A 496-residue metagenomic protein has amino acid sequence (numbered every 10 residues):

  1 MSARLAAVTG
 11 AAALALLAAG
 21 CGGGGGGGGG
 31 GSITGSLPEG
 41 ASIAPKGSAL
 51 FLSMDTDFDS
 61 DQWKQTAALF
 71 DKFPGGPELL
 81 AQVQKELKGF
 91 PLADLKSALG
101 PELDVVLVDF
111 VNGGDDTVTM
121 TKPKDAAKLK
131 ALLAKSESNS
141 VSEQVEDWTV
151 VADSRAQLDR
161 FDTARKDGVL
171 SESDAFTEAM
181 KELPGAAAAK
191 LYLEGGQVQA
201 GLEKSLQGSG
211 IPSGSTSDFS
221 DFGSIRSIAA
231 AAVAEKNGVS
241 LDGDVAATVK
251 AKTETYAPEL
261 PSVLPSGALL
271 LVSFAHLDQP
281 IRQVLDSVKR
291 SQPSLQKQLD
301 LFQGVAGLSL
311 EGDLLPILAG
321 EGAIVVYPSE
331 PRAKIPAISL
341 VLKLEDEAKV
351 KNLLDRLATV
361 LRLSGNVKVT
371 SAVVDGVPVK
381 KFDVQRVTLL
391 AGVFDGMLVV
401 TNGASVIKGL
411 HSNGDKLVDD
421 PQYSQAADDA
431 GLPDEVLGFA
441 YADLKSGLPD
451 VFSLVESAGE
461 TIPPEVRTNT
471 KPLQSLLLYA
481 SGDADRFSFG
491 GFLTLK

Functional and structural regions predicted by a protein language model:
M1-T9: Bacterial N-terminal signal peptides that target proteins for export
G10-L14: Hydrophobic helical h-region of N-terminal Sec-dependent signal peptides in bacterial secretory/periplasmic proteins
L17-G20: C-terminal motif of bacterial Sec signal peptides marking the signal peptidase cleavage site
G22-D116, T121-A127, A131-K135, S171 (+5 more regions): Structural boundary/hinge residues at secondary-structure and domain interfaces
M54-D57, T117-K122, A152-R155, A337-E345 (+3 more regions): Extracellular/lumenal glycan-associated surfaces
S97-F110, G312-A337, K343-V369, D375-V393 (+1 more regions): Long compositionally biased, domain-poor regions of proteins
N139-E203, D383-I462: A conserved glycine-rich beta-strand in the N-terminal activation segment of trypsin-fold
P472-K496: Hydrophobic, glycine-enriched assembly/anchoring segments
